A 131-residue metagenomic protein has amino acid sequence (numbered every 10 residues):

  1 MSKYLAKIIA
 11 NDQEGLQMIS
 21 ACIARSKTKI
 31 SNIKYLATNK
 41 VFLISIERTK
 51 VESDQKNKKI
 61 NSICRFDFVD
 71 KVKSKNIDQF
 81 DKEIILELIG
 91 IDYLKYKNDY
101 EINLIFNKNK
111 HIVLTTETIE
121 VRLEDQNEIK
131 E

Functional and structural regions predicted by a protein language model:
M1-E131: Surface-exposed, interaction-prone regions used to assemble/regulate multi-protein complexes
